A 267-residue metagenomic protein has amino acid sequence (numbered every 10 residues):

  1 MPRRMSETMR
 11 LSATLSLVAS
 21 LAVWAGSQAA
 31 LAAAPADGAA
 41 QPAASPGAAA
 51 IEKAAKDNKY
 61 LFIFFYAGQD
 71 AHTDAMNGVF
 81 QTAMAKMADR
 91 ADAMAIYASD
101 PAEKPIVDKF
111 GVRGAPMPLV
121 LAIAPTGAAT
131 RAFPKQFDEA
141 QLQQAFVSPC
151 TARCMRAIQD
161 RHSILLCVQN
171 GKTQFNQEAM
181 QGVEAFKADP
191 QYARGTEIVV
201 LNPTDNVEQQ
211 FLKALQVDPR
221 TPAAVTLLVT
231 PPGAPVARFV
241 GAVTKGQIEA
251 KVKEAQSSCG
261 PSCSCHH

Functional and structural regions predicted by a protein language model:
M1-R10: N-terminal secretory signal peptides that target proteins for export/translocation
S12-G26: Bacterial N-terminal signal peptides
A25-A33: Boundary at the C-terminal end of the N-terminal hydrophobic targeting segment
A33-K59, E139-R161, K251-H267: N-terminal leader/targeting and pre-domain segments
A48, N77-A129, A145-R153, Y192-A223 (+1 more regions): Thioredoxin-like thiol-disulfide oxidoreductase module
A49-A83, A157-P190: Local sequence-structure signature of Cys/Sec-based thiol-disulfide redox active-site neighborhoods
A71-A98, F133-D138, Q174-L201, A237-K253: Extended intrinsically disordered, low-complexity coil regions enriched in Ser, Thr, Gly, Ala and often Pro
L121-T151, V229-C263: Non-catalytic, surface beta->alpha helical segment in thiol-disulfide oxidoreductase systems
